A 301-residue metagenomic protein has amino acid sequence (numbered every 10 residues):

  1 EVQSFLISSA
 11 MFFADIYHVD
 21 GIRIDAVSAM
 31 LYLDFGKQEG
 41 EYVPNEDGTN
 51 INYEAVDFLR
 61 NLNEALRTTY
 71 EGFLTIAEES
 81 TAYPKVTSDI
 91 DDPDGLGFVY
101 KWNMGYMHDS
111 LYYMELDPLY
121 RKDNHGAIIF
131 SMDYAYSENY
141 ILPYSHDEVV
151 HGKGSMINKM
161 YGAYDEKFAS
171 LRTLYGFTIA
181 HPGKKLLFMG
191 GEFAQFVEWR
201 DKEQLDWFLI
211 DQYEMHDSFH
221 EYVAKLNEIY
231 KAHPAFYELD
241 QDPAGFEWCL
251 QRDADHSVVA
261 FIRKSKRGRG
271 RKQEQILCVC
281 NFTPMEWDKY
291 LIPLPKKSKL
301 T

Functional and structural regions predicted by a protein language model:
E1, A26-V43: Active-site-proximal loop/short-helix segments that contain or immediately flank catalytic acid/base residue(s)
E1, V43-G48, F208-Q212: Short beta-alpha connecting loops at secondary-structure transitions that line or flank enzyme active sites
V2-R23: An active-site-proximal structural segment forming one wall of the substrate-binding cleft that immediately precedes
Q3, N52, D165-F168, Y213-H216 (+1 more regions): Short, solvent-exposed loop/helix junctions and linker helices that flank or host conserved functional motifs
Q3-L6, A10, A55, L59 (+2 more regions): Aromatic/hydrophobic pocket-lining residues that form the small-molecule binding cavity in soluble enzyme cores
H18-D20, F35-E203, K231-I292, K296-K299: Conserved alpha/beta catalytic core and glycan-binding cleft of carbohydrate-active enzymes
I24-V27, G48: Signature of the chemotaxis receptor cytoplasmic signaling rod
E214-L239: Catalytic cores of secreted or luminal carbohydrate-active enzymes
